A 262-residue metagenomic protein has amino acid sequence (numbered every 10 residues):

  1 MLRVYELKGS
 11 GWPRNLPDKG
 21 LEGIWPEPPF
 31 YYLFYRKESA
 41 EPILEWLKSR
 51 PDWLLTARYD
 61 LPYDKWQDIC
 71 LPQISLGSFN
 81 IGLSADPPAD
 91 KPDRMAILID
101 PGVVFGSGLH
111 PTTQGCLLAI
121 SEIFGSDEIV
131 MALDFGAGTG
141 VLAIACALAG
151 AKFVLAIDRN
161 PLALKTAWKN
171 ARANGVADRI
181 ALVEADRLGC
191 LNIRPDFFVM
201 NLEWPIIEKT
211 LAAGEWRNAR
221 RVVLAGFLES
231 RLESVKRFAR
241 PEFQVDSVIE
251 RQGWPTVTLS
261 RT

Functional and structural regions predicted by a protein language model:
M1-D90: N-terminal auxiliary segments of SAM/dcSAM-dependent transferases
R3, Y31, M95, P255-T258: Short beta-strand micro-motifs in enzyme catalytic cores
L54, G77, D93, K152 (+1 more regions): A short helix-to-beta-strand connector/capping loop
R58-Y59, G82-S84, D100, V183-A185 (+1 more regions): Conserved beta-strand termini and adjacent loop/short-helix elements that scaffold enzyme active sites in alpha/beta
W66-S126: SAM-dependent Rossmann-like transferase core, predominantly class I methyltransferases with a strong bias toward
M95, M131, D196-F197: Structural motif
L109-R187: Conserved SAM/SAH cofactor-binding pocket of Class I
R159-T262: S-adenosylmethionine
